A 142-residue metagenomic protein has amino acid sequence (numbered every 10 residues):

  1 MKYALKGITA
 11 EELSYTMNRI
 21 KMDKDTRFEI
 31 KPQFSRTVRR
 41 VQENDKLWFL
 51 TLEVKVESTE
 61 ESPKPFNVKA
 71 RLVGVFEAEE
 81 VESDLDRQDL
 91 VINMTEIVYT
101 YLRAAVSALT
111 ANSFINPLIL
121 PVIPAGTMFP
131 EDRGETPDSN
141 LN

Functional and structural regions predicted by a protein language model:
M1-I97, A104-N142: N-terminal intrinsically disordered, cationic/polar leader segments that include organellar targeting peptides
